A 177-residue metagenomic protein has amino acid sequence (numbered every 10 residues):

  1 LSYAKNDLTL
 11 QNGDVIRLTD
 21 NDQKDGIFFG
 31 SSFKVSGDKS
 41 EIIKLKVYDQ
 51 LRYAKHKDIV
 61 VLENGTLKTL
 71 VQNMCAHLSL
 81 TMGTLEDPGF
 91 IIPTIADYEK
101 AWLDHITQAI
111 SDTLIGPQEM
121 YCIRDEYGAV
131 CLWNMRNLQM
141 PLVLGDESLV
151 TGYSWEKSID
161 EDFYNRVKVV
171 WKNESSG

Functional and structural regions predicted by a protein language model:
L1, V47, I59-G83, D97-R124 (+1 more regions): Amphipathic, non-transmembrane alpha-helical segments in extracytoplasmic/periplasmic proteins
L1-Y53, K57, G145-G152: Assembly/oligomerization scaffold segments
G37, G89, N137-Q139: Residue-level detector of flexible, active-site-proximal loop/helix-junction positions within diverse enzyme catalytic
I43, P93-T94, G128: Generic beta-strand structural signal
L51, E86-G89: Short, histidine-centered active-site or binding-site loop motifs used for metal coordination, general acid-base
K57-I59, I92-P93: Short, contiguous strand/loop micro-motifs
P88-A96: Surface-exposed aromatic
S111, E119-G177: Acidic, small/polar-enriched beta strand-loop surface segments
